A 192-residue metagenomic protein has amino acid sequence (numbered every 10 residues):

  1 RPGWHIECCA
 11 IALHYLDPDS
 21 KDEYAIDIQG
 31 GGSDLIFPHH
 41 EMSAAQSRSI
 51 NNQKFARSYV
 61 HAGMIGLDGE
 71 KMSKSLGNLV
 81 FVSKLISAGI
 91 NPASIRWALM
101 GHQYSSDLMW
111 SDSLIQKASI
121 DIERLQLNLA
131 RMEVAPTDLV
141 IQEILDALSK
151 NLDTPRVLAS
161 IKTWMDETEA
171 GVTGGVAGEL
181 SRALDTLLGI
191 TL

Functional and structural regions predicted by a protein language model:
R1-E133: Alpha-helical recognition segments enriched in aromatics with Gly/Pro capping that present substrate-recognition
N78, P92-R96, I122, I141 (+2 more regions): Short runs of predominantly hydrophobic/aromatic residues within well-ordered alpha helices that form helix-helix
D107-W110, L114-G171: Helix-loop elements that line ligand-binding/catalytic pockets
L158-L192: Basic, alpha-helical terminal appendages of large translation-related enzymes
